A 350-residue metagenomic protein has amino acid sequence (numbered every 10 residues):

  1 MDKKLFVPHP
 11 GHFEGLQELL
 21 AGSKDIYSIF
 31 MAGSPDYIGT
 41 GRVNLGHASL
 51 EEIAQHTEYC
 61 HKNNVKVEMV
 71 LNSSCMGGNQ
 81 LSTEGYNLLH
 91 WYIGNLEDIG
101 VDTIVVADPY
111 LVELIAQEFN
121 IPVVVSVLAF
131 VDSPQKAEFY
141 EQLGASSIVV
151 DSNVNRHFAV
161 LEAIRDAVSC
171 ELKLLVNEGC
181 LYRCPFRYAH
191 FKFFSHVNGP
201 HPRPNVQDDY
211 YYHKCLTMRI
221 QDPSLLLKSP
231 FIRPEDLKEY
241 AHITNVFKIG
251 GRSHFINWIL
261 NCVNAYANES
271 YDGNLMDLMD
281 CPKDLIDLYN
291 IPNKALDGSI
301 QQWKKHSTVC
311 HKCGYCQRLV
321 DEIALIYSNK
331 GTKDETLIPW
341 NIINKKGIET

Functional and structural regions predicted by a protein language model:
M1-V131, Q135-K136, V149-K248, R252-T350: Active-site pocket-lining/capping segments in soluble small-molecule metabolic enzymes
A145: Residues lining hydrophobic/aromatic ligand-binding pockets adjacent to catalytic sites
